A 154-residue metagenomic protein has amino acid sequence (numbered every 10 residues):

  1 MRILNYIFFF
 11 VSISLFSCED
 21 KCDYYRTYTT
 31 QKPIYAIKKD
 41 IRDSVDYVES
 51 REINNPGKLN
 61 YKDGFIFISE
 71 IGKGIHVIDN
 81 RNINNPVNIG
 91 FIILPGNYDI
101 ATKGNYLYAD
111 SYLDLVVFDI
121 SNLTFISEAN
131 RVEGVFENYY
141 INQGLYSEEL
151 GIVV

Functional and structural regions predicted by a protein language model:
M1-T29: Bacterial Sec-dependent N-terminal signal peptides
C18-V154: Feature marking well-ordered beta-strand scaffolds used for ligand recognition
